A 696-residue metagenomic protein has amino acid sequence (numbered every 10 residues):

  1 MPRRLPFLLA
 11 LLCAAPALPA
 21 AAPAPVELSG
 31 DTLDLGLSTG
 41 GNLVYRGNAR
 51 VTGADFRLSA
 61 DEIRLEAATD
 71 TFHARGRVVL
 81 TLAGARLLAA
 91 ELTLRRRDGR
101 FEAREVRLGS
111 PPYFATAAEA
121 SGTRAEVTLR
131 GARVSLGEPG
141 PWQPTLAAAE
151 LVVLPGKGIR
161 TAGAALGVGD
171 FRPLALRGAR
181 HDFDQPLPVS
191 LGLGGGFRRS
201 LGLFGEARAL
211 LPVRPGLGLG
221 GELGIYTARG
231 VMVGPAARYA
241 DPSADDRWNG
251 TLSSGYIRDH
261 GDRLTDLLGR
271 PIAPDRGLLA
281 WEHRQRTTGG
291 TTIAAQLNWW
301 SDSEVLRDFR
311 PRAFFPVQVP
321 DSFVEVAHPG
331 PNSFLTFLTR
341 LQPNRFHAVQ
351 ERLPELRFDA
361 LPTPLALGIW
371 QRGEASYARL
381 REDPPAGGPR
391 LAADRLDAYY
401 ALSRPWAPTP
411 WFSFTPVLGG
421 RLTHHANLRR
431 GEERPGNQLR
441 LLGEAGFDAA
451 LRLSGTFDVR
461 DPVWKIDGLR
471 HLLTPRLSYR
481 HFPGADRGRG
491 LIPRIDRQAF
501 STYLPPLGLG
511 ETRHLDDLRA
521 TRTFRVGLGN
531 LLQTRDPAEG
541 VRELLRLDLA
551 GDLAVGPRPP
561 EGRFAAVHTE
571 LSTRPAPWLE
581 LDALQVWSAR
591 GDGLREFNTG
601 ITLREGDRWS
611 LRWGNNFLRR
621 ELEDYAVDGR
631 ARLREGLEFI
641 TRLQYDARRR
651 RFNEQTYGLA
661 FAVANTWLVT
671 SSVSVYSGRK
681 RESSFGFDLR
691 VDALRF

Functional and structural regions predicted by a protein language model:
M1-R4: Positively charged n-region of N-terminal signal peptides that target proteins for export
P6-P16: Bacterial N-terminal signal peptides
A17-P23, K680: Boundary at the C-terminal end of the N-terminal hydrophobic targeting segment
A24, T39, L43, Q185-L187 (+1 more regions): A short, polar/charged loop/turn motif at coil->beta-strand junctions and beta-hairpin connectors
E27, D34-S59, R64-R75, V79-T81 (+7 more regions): Structural recognition of beta-strand segments within beta-rich domains
S29, L33, A85-R100, R107-T128 (+2 more regions): Outer-membrane beta-barrel proteins and related beta-barrel translocases across Gram-negative bacteria
